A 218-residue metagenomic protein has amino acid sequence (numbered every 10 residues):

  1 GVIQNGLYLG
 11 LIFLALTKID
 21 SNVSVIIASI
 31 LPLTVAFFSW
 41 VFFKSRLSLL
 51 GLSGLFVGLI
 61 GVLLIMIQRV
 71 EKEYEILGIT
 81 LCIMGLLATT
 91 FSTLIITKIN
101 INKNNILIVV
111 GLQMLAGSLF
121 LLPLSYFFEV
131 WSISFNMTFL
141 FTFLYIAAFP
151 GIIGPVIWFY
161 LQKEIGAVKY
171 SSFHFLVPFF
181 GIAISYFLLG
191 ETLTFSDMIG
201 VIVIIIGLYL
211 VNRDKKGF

Functional and structural regions predicted by a protein language model:
G1-A28, L64, A147-I165: Specific transmembrane alpha-helical segments of multi-pass solute transporters/efflux pumps, especially DMT/EamA
G1-I12, L77-G85, S134-I153, H174: Loop-to-transmembrane-helix transition segments
G1-V2, L47-G58, G78-I79, N104-Q113 (+1 more regions): Cytoplasmic-side transmembrane-helix entry/capping segments in multi-pass membrane proteins
V2-G6, G10, P32-F37, L63 (+5 more regions): Hydrophobic/small/kink-forming positions within alpha-helical transmembrane segments of polytopic membrane proteins
G10-L11, F37, L59-E73, A116-F139 (+2 more regions): Membrane-interface helix-cap regions at the ends of transmembrane helices in multi-pass membrane proteins
A15, V41-F43, L47, I99 (+3 more regions): Hydrophobic/aromatic residues within transmembrane alpha-helices of multi-pass small-molecule transporters
I30, F38, L47-I67, L86 (+4 more regions): Hydrophobic transmembrane alpha-helices of multi-pass small-molecule transport proteins
V35-F37, V41, E73-F128, F143 (+1 more regions): Transmembrane alpha-helical segments that form core, pore/gating elements of small-molecule transporters/exporters
